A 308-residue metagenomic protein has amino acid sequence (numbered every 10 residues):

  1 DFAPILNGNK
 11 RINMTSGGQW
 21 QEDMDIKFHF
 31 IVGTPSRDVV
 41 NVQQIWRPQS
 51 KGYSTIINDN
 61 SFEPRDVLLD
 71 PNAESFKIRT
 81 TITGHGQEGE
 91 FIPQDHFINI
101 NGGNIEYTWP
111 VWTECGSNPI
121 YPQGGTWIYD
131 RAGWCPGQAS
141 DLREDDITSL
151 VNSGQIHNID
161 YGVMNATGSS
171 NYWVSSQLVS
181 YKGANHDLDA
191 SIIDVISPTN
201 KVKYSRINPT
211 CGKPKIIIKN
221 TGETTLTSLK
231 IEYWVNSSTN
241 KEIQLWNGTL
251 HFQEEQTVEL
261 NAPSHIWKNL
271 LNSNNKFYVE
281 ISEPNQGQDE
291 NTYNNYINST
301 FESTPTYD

Functional and structural regions predicted by a protein language model:
D1-I100, N104-W112, S117-Q123, I128-D130 (+5 more regions): Beta-strand-rich recognition domains
M164-D308: Extracellular/luminal regions of secreted and cell-surface proteins that mediate adhesion/ECM remodeling
